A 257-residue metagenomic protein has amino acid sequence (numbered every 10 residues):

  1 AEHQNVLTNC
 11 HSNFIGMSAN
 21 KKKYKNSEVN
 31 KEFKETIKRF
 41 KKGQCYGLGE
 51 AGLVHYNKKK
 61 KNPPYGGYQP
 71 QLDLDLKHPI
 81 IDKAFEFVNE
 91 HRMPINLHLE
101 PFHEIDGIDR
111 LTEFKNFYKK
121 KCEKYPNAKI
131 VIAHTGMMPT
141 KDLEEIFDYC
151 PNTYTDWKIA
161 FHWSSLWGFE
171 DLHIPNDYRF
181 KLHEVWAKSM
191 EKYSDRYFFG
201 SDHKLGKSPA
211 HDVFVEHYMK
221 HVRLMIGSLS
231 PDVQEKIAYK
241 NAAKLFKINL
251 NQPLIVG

Functional and structural regions predicted by a protein language model:
A1, I37-F40, C122-E123, F147 (+2 more regions): N-terminal cationic-hydrophobic initiation segments that often serve targeting/anchoring roles
A1-H103: Active-site gating/metal-coordination segments in enzymes
M17-S18, H55-K59, H103-G107, P139-K141 (+2 more regions): Short catalytic/ligand-binding loop motif for oxyanion handling, primarily in non-cytosolic enzymes, centered on
L48, V88, H134, T155 (+3 more regions): Conserved, mostly hydrophobic/aromatic
P63-Q69, E170-D171, V215-V222: Short glycine/proline- and charge-enriched loop/turn segments that cap or connect secondary-structure elements
G66-F199, N249, P253: Catalytic pocket-lining loop regions of alpha/beta-barrel enzymes, especially the amidohydrolase/enolase/GH5 lineages
A187-F198, K204-G257: Mid-to-C-terminal alpha-helical segments outside catalytic/metal-binding sites
